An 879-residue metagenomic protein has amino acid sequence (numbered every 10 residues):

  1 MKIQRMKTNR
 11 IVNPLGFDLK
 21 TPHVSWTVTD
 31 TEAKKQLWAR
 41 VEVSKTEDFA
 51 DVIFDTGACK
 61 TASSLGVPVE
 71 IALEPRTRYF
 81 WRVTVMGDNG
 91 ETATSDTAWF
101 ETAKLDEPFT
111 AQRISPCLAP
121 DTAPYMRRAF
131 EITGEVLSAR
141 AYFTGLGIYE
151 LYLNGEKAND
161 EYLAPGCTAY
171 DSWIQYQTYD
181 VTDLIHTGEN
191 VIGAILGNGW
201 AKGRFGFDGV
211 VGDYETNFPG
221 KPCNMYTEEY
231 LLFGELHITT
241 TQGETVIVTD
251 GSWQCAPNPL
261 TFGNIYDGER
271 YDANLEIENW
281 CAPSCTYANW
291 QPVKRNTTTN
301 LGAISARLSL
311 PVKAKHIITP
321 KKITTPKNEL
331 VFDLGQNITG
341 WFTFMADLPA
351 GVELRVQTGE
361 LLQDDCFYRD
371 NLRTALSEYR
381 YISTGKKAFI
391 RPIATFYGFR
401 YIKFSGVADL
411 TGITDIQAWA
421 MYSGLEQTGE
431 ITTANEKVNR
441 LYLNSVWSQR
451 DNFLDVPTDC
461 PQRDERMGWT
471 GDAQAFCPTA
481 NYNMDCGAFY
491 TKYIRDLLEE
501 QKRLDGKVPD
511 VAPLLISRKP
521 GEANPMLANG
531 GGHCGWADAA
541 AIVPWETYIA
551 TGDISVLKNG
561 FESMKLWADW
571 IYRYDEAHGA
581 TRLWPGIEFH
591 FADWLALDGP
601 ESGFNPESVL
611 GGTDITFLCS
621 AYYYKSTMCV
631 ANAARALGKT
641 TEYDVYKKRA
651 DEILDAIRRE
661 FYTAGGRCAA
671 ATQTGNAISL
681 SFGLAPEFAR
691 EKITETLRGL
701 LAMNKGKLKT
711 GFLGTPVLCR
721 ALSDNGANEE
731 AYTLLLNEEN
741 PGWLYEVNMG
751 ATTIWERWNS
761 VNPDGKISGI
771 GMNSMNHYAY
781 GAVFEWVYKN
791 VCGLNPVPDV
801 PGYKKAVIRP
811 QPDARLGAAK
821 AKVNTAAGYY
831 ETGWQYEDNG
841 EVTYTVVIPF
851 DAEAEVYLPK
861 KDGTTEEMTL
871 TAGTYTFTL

Functional and structural regions predicted by a protein language model:
M1-R78, R82-R463, G471, C486-F489 (+4 more regions): Extracellular/oxidizing-compartment recognition motifs
D96-T102, V191-A194, D415, K492-R495 (+7 more regions): Beta-strand segments within the central parallel beta-sheet cores of soluble alpha/beta enzyme folds
A139, F143, W341-E360, S405 (+5 more regions): Alpha-helical support elements that line or immediately flank enzyme active sites and cofactor-binding pockets
I148, E215, V248-P257, T411-N444 (+8 more regions): Active-site acid/base region of carbohydrate-active enzymes
Y149, A158-D160, A164-P165, L497 (+8 more regions): Active/binding-pocket-proximal capping segment
I192, Y271-D272, E278, D464-E465 (+9 more regions): C-terminal capping/lid segments that line or modulate ligand- or cofactor-binding pockets
N224-E235, T245-S284, A306-A314, E729-L879: Non-catalytic C-terminal accessory modules of carbohydrate-active enzymes
